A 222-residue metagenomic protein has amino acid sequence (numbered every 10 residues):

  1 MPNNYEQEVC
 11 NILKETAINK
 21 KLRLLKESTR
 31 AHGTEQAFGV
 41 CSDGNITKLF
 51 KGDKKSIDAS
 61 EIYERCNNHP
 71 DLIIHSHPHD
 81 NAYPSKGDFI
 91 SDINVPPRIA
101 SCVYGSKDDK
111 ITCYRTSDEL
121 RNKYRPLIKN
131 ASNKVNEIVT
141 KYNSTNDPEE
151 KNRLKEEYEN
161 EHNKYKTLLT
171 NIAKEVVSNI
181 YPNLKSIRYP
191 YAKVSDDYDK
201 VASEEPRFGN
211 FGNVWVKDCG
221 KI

Functional and structural regions predicted by a protein language model:
M1-P70, K141-S144, N152-P206, N210-I222: Glycine-rich short-loop/terminal segments
F38, C102-Y104: Residue-level detector of beta-strand face positions
N45-I99, S106-K107, C113-S117, Y142: Short HxH-centered metal-ligating active-site micro-motif
I99-C102, N130-A131: Short, surface-exposed, polar/charged, turn-prone segments marking secondary-structure boundaries
S117-N143: Compact, glycine/acidic-enriched structural inserts
